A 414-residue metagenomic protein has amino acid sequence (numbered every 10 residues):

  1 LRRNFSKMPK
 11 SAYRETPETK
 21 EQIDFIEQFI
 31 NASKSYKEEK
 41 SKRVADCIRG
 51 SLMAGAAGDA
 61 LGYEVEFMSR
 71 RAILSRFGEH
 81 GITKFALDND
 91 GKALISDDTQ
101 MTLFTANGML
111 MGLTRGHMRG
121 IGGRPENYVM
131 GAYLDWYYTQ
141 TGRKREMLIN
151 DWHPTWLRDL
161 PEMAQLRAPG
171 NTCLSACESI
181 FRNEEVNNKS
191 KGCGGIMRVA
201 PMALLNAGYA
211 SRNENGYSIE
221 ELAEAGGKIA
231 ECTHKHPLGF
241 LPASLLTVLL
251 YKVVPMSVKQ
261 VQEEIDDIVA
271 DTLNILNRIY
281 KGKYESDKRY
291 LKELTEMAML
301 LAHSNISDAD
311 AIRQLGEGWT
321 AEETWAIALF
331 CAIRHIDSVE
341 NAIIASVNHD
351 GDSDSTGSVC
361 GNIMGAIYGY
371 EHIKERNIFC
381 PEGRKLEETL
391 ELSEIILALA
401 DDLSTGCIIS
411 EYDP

Functional and structural regions predicted by a protein language model:
R2-P414: Structured, active/binding-site neighborhoods that engage oxygen-rich ligands
